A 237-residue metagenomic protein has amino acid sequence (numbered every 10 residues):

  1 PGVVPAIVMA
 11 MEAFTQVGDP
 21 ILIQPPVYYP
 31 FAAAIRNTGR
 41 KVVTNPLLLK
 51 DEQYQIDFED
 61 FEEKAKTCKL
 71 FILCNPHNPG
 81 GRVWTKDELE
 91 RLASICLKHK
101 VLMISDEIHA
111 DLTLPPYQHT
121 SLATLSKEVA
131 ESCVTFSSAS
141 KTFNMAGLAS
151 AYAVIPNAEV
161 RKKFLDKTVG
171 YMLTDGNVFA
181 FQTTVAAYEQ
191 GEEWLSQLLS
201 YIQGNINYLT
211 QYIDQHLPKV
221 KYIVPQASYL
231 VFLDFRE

Functional and structural regions predicted by a protein language model:
P1-P20: Phosphate-binding glycine-rich loop
F14, I21, F31-I35, C96: Short hydrophobic alpha-helical segments of the AMP-binding
T38, K98-H99, V129: Helix C-cap/helix->beta junction micro-motif
L48-Q118: Active-site phosphate-binding strand-loop segment of PLP-dependent enzymes
L125-K163: Active-site PLP attachment segment
K162-T168, A187-T210: Structural signature of PLP-dependent enzymes
V178, V185, S200-T210, K221-F235: Conserved glycine-rich beta-strand-loop-beta hairpin in the small C-terminal domain of fold type I
